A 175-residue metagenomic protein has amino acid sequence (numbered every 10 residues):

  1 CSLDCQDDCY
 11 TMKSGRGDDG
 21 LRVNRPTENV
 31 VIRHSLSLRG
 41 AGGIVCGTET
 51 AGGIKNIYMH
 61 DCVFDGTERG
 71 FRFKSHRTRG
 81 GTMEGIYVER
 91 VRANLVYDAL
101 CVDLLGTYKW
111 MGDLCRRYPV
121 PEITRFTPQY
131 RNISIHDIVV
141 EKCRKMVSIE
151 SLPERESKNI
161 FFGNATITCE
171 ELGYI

Functional and structural regions predicted by a protein language model:
C1-I175: Extracellular/periplasmic carbohydrate-active domains that bind, remodel, or depolymerize complex polysaccharides
